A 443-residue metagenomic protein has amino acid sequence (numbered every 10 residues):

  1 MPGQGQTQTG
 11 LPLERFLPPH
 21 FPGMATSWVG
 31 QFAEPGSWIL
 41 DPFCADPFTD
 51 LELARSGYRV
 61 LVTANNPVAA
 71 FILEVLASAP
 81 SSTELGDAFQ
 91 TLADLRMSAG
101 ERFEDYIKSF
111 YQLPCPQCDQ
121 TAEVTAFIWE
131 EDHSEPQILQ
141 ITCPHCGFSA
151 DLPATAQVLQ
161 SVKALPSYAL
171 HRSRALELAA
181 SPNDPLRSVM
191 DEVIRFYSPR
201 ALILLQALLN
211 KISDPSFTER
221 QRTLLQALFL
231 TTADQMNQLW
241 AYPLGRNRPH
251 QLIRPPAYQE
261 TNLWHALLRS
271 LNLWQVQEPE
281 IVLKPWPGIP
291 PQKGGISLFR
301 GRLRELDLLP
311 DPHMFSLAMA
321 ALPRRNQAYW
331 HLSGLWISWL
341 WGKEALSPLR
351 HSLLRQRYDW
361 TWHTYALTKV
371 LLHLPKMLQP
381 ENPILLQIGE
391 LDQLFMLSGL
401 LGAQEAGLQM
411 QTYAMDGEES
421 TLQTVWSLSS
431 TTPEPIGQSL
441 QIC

Functional and structural regions predicted by a protein language model:
M1-A45, T49-S316, P323-Q356, V370-L372 (+5 more regions): Nucleic-acid modification enzymes, centered on SAM-dependent nucleic-acid methyltransferases
H20-F21, W362, A366: Soluble or luminal CAZymes and related metallo-dependent hydrolases
W38, N382-P383: Short glycine-centered segments of the SAM/dcSAM-binding site in methyltransferase folds
Y58, E381-N382: A short helix->loop->beta-strand "cap" motif at the edges of active sites that frequently abuts
R357-T361: Surface-exposed cleft-lining segments at the edges of enzyme active sites
T364-P380: A short glycine-rich, Lys/Arg-flanked "PGG" loop and its adjoining helix->strand segment in the class I
L385-Q387: Short catalytic-loop micro-motif centered on adjacent basic/acidic residues
